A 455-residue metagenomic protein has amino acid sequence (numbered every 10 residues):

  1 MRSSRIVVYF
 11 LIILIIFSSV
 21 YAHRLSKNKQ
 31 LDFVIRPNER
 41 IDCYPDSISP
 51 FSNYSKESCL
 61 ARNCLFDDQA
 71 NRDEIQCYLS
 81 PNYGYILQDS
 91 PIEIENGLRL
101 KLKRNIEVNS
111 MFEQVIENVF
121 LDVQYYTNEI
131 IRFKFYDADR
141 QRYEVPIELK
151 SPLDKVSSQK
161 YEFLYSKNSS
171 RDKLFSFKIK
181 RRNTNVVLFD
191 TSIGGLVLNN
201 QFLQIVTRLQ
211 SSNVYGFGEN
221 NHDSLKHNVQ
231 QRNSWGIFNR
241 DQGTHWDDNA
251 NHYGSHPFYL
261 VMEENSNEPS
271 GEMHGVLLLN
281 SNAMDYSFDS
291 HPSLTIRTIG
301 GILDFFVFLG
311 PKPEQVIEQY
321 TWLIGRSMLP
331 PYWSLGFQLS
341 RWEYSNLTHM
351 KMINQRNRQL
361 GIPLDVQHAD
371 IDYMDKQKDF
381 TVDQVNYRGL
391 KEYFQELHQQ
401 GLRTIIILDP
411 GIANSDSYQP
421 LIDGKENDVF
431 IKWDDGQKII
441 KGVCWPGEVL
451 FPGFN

Functional and structural regions predicted by a protein language model:
R5-A22: Cleavable N-terminal signal peptides of Sec/SRP-targeted secreted and luminal proteins
L25-F33, C64-L65, D73-I92: Extracellular/luminal ectodomains of metazoan preproproteins built from arrays of small disulfide-bonded modules
L25-K56: Secreted, propeptide-processed cysteine-rich mini-domains
R36, S52, E57, E93-E95 (+5 more regions): Short, surface-exposed loop/turn motifs at beta-strand boundaries within globular domains
P45-S52, S58, N63-L79: Extracellular Cys-Trp
G84-K101, V115-S158: A low-complexity, Ser/Thr/Gly/Pro-enriched, surface-exposed linker/loop concept that marks segments flanking
R104-I106, E113-V115, Y136-A138, E144-P146 (+4 more regions): Catalytic and substrate-binding clefts that recognize carbohydrates or anionic sugar/phosphate headgroups
G325-N455: Aromatic-lined carbohydrate-binding/catalytic grooves of carbohydrate-active enzymes
